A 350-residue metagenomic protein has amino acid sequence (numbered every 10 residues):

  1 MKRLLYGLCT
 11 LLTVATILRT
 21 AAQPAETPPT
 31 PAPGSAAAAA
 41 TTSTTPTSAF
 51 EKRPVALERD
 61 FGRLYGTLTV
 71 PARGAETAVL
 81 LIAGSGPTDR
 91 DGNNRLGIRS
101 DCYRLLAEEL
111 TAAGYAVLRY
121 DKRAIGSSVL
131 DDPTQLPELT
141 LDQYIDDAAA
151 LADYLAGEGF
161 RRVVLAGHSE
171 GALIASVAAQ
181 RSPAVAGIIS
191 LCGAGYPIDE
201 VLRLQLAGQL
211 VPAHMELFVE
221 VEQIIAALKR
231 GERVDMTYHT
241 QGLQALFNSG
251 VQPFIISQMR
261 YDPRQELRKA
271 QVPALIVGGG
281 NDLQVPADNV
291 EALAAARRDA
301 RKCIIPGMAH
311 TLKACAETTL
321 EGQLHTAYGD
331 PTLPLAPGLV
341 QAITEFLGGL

Functional and structural regions predicted by a protein language model:
A40-G74: N-terminal cap/lid segment of alpha/beta-hydrolase-fold proteins
R73-G74, V79-L110: Short, surface-exposed "cap/lid" segments of acyl-processing enzymes
D101-V129: Conserved alpha/beta-hydrolase
L136-G157: Alpha/beta-hydrolase active-site loop
D153-G208: Primarily recognizes the serine-hydrolase "nucleophile elbow" in alpha/beta-hydrolase and SGNH/GDSL folds
I189-R264: Accessory cap/linker subdomain of secreted extracellular hydrolases
A270, I276-G278: Short beta-strand/loop motif that positions the catalytic acidic residue of the alpha/beta-hydrolase fold
T311, E317-L350: Catalytic active-site module of serine/aspartate enzymes centered on a nucleophile-bearing elbow/loop
